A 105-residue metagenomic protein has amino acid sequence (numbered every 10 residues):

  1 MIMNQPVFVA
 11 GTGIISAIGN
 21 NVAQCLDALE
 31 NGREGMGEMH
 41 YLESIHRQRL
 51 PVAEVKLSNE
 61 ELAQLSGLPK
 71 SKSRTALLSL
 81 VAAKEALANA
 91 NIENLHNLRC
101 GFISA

Functional and structural regions predicted by a protein language model:
M1-A105: Conserved "HGTGT" condensation-loop signature of ketosynthase/thiolase-family condensing enzymes that catalyze
